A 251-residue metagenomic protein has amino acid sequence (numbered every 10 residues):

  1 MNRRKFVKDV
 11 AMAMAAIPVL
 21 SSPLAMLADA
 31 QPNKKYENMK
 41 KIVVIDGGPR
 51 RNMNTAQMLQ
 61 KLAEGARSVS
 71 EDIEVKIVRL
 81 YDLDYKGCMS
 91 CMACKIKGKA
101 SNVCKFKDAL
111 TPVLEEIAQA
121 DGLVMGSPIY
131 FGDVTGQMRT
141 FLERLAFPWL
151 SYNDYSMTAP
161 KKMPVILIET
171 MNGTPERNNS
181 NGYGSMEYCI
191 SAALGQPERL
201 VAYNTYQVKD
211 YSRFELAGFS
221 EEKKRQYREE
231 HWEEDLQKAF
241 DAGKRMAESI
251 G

Functional and structural regions predicted by a protein language model:
M1-M14: N-terminal secretory signal peptides and thylakoid transit peptides that target proteins across membranes
R4, A56-Q60, S180-G184: Short amphipathic alpha-helical segment that frequently serves as the phosphate-/nucleotide-binding helix
I17-S22, M26-D154, G218-G251: N-terminal beta1-alpha1-beta2 submodule of the flavodoxin-like/Rossmannoid cofactor-binding fold
G47, L80, I168-N172, A202: Cofactor-binding loop segments of dinucleotide-utilizing enzymes, especially the Rossmann-like FAD- and NAD(P)+-binding
G136-Q137, N153-R199: Short, glycine-/small-residue-rich phosphate/pyrophosphate-handling segment
E198-K209: Beta-strand-loop-alpha "switch" segments that mediate conformational coupling across diverse proteins
E215: A conserved mid-domain beta-alpha-beta active-site/ligand-binding segment of alpha/beta enzyme cores
